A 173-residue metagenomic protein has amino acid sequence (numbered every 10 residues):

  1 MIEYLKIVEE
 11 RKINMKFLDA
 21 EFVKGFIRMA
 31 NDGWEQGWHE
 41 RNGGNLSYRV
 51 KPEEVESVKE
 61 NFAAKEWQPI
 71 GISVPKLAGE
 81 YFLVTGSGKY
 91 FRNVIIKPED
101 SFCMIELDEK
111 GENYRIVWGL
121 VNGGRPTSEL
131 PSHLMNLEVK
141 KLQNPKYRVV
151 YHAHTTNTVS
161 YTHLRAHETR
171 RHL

Functional and structural regions predicted by a protein language model:
M1-K12, T169: N-terminal amphipathic/basic-hydrophobic helices that include classical n-h-c signal peptides and signal-anchor
V8, A20-Q143, Y147: An anion-binding catalytic pocket shared by soluble metabolic enzymes
M15-F17: Short, compositionally biased leader-like segments
G44, A153-T155: Short, well-ordered beta-to-alpha junction loops that form the rim of enzyme active sites and present histidine/acidic
R92-V94, T158-Y161: Short acidic/glycine-rich loop or secondary-structure boundary segments that cap or lie
R148-H152: Short glycine-aspartate micro-motif
T162-T169: Conserved small/polar residues in nucleotide/adenosyl-binding loops
L173: Cytosolic catalytic cores of cyclic-nucleotide second-messenger enzymes
